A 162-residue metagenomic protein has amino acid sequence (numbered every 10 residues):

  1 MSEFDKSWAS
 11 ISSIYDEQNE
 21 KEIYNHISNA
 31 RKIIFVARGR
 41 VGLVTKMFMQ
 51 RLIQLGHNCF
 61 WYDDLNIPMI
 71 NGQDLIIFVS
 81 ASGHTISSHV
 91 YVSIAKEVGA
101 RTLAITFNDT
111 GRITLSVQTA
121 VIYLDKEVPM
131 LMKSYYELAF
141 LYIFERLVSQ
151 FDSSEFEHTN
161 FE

Functional and structural regions predicted by a protein language model:
M1-S13: Generic N-terminal amphipathic, Lys/Arg-enriched alpha-helix
S12-N29: A short, well-structured juxtamembrane/interface segment
H26, Q150-S154: Generic non-transmembrane alpha-helical segments
K32-S149: Glycine-rich phosphate-binding loops that contact phosphosugars or nucleotide phosphates
S153-E162: A short, charged, Gly/Pro-tolerant segment at domain boundaries
